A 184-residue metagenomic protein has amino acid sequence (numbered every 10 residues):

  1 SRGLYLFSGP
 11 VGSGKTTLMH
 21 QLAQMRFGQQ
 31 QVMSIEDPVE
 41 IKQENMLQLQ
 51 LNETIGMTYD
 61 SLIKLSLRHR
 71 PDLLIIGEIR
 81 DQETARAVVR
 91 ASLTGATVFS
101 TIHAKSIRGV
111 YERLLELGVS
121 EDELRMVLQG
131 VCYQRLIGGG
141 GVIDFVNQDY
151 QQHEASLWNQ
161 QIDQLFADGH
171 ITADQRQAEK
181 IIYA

Functional and structural regions predicted by a protein language model:
S1-A184: Short, flexible helix-loop junctions that flank or precede catalytic/ligand sites
